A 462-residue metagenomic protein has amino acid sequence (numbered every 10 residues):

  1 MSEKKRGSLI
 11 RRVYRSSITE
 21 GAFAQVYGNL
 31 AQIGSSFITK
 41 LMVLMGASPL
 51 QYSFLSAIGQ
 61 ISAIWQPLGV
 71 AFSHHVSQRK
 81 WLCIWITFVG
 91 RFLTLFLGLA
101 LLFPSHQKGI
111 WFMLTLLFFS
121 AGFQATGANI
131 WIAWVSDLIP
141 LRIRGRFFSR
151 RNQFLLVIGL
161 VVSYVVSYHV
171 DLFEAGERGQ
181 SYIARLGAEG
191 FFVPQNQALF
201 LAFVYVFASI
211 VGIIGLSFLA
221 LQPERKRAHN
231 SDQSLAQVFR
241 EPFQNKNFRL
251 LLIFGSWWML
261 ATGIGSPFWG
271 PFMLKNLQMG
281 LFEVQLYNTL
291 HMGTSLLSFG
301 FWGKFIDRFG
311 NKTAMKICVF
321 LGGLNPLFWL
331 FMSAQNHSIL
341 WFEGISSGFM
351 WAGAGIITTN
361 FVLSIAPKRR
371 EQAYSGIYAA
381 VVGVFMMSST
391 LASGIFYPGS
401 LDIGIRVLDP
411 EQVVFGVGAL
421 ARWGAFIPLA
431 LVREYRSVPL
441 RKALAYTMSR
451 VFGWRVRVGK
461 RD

Functional and structural regions predicted by a protein language model:
S2-Q66, V70-S73, K80, T87-G90 (+3 more regions): Helix-loop boundary and gating motifs at the non-cytosolic
S2-R12, P223-I253, P439-D462: Juxtamembrane intracellular "pre-TM" segments in multi-pass secondary transporters
W65-R79, V170, S298-N311, Y397: Helix-to-loop junctions at the C-terminal end of transmembrane segments in multipass secondary transporters
H75-R91, R150, D307-F320: Cytoplasmic membrane-interface "Motif A"-like loop-to-helix N-cap segments of 12-TM Major Facilitator Superfamily
W81, V170-I210, Y397-L420: A membrane-interface helix-boundary motif in multi-pass transporters
T87-Q107, F320-Q335: C-terminal ends and interior cores of transmembrane alpha-helices in multi-pass membrane transporters/permeases
L93, Q107-G127, S338-A354: Hydrophobic core of transmembrane alpha-helices in multi-pass small-molecule transporters, especially MFS/SLC-type
E174, F207-R227, A425-R433: C-terminal membrane-cytosol helix-exit motif in multi-pass small-molecule transporters
